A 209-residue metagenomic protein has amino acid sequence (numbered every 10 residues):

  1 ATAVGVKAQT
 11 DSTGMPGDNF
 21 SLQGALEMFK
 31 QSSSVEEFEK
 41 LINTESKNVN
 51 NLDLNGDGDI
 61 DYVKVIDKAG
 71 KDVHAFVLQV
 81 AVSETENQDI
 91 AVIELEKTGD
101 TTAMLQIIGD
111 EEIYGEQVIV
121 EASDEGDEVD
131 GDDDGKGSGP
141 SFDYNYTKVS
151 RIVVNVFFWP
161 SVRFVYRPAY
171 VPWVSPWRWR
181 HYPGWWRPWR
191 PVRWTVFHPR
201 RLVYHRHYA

Functional and structural regions predicted by a protein language model:
A1-T2: Bacterial N-terminal signal peptides
G5-M28: Short N-terminal segments immediately surrounding and downstream of signal-peptide cleavage
G5-Q9, L78-S83: Beta-propeller blade repeat segments, especially FG-GAP/WD-type strand-to-loop junctions in 6- to 7-bladed propeller
S21-T44: Extracellular/luminal recognition modules and glycoprotein regions
N43-N51, K64-K68: Glycine-rich, compositionally biased intrinsically disordered regions
N50-Y62, E84-T85: Acidic, glycine-anchored loop motifs typical of Ca2+
D61-I66, A75-Q79, V92-E94, M104-Q106: Soluble periplasmic/extracytoplasmic beta-strand elements of cell-envelope proteins
V82-A209: Low-complexity segments
